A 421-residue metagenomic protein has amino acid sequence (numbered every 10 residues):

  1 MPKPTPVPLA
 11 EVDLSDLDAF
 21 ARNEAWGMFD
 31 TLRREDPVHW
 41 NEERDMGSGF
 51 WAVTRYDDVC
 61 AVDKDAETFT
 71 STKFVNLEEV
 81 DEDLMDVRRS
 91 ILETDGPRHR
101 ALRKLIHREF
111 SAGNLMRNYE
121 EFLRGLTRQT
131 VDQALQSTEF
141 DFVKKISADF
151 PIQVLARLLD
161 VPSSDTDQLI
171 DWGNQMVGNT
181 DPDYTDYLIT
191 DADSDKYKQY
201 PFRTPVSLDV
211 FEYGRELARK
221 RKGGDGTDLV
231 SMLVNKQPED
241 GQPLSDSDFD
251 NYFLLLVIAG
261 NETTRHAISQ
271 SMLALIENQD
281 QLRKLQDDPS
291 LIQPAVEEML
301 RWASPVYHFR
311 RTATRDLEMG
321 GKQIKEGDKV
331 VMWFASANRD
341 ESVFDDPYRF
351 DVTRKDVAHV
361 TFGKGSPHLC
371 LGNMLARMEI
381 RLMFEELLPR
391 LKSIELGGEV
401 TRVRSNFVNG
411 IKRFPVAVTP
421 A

Functional and structural regions predicted by a protein language model:
M1-A421: Cytochrome P450
